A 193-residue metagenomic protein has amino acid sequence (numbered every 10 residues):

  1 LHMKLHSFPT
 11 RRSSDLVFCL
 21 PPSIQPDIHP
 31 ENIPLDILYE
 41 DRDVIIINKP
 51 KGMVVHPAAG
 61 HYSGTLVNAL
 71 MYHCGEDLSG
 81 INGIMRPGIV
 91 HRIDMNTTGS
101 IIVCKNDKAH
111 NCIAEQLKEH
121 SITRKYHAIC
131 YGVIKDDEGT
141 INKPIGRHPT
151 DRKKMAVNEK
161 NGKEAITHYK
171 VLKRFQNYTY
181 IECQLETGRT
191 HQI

Functional and structural regions predicted by a protein language model:
L1-H6: Short, exposed "boundary/linker" segments that immediately precede the start of a downstream structural module
S7, R11-P149: RNA pseudouridine synthases
D27-N32, N158-T167: Short coil-to-beta-strand transition motifs
D36, P144, H168-K170, E182: Short, surface-exposed charged micro-motifs
D41, M95-N96, I122, K163 (+2 more regions): Short flexible coil/turn linkers enriched for glycine and charged/polar residues that connect secondary-structure
H56-P57, C104, M155-V157, I181: Thr-Gly-centered strand-to-loop micro-motif
I113, T190-I193: Short beta-strand segments enriched for Tyr within beta-sheet-rich domains, predominantly fibronectin type III
Q176-Q184: Short histidine-centered loop motifs in beta-beta connectors
